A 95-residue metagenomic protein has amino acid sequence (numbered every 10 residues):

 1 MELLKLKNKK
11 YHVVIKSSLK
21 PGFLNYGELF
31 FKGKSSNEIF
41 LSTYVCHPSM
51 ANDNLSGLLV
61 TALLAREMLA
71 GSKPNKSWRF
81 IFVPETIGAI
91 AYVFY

Functional and structural regions predicted by a protein language model:
M1-L55, A62, R66-S77: Soluble metallo-hydrolase cores and metallopeptidase-like ectodomains found primarily in the secretory/periplasmic
H47, P84-I87: Conserved mixed alpha/beta catalytic, RNA-binding, or beta-rich assembly cores of soluble enzyme, regulatory
S56-V60, F94-Y95: A glycine- and small-aliphatic-rich helix-loop capping segment at beta-alpha/alpha-beta transitions that lines
R79-V83: Extended hydrophobic secondary-structure segments that form protein cores and membrane-embedded regions
T86-Y95: Acidic/histidine-rich catalytic neighborhood
